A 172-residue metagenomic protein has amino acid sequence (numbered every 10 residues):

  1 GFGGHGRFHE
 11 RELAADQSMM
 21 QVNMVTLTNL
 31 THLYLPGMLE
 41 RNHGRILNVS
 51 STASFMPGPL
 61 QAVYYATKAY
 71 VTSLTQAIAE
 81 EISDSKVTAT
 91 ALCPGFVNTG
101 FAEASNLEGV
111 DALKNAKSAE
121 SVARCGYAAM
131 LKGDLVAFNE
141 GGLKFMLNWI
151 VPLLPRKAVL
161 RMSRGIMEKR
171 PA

Functional and structural regions predicted by a protein language model:
G1, S51: Residue(s) in the substrate-gating loop at a strand-loop-helix junction that position the organic substrate next
R7-H9, A15-S18: Substrate-binding pocket helix/loop in short-chain dehydrogenase/reductase
T31, T67: Active-site helix of classical SDR
L39-S50, D84-T88: Active-site loop of short-chain dehydrogenase/reductase
S54-M56: Conserved catalytic-site region of short-chain dehydrogenase/reductase
G58-A62: Active-site loop immediately N-terminal to the catalytic Tyr-X3-Lys motif of short-chain dehydrogenase/reductase
A79-L143, K157: SDR active-site lid
